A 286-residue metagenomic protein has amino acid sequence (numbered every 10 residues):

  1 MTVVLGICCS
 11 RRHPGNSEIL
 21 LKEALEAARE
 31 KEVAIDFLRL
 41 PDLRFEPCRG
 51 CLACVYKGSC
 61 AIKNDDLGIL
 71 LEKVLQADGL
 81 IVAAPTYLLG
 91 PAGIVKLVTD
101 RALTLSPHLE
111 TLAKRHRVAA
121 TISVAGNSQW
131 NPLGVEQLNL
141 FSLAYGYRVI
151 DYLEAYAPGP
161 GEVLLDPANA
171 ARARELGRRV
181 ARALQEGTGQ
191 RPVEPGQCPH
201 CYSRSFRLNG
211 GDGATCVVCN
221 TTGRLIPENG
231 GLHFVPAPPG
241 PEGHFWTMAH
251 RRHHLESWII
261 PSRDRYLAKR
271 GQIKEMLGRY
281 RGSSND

Functional and structural regions predicted by a protein language model:
M1-A83, L89-G93, L97-T99, A171 (+2 more regions): N-terminal beta1-alpha1-beta2 submodule of the flavodoxin-like/Rossmannoid cofactor-binding fold
V3, R117-V118, R148: Proline-centered loop/turn at the N-terminus of a beta-strand
I7, R11-P14, L133, A157-L164: Ferredoxin-type iron-sulfur electron-transfer modules and their immediate structural context
P41-L43, A125, A155-P158, R204: Short, solvent-exposed coil/turn elements at secondary-structure transition points
S59-A144: Helix-loop-strand module that forms the ligand-binding subsite of alpha/beta enzymes
L133-L140, V149-I150, P195-Q197: Compact, basic/aliphatic-enriched, mixed alpha/beta core segments that act as assembly/interaction modules in small
L140-R172: Conserved anion/nucleotide-ligand pocket segment
